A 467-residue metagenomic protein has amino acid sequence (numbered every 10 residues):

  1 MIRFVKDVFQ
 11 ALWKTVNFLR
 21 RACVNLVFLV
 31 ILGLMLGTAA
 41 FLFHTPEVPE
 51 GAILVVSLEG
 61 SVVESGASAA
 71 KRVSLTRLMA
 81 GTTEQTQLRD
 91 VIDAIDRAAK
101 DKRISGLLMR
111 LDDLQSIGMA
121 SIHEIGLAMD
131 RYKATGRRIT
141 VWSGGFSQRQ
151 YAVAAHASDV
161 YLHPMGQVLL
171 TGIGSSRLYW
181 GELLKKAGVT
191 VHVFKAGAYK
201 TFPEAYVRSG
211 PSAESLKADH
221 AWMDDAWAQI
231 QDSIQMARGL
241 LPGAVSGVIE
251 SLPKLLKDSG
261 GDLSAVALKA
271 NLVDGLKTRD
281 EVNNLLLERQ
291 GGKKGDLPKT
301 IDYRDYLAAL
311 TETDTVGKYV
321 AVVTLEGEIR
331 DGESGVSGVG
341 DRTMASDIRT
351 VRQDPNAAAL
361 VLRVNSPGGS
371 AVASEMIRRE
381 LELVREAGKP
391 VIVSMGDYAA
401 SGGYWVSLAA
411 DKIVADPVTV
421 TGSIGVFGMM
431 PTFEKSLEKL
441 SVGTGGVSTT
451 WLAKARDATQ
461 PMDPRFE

Functional and structural regions predicted by a protein language model:
M1-L256, G261, N283, L287-I392 (+1 more regions): Small-residue-centered hinge/linker elements
D274-K277: A structural motif shared across PLP-dependent enzymes of the aminotransferase-like
D280: Extracellular glycan-binding segments that recognize GlcNAc-based cell-wall polysaccharides
